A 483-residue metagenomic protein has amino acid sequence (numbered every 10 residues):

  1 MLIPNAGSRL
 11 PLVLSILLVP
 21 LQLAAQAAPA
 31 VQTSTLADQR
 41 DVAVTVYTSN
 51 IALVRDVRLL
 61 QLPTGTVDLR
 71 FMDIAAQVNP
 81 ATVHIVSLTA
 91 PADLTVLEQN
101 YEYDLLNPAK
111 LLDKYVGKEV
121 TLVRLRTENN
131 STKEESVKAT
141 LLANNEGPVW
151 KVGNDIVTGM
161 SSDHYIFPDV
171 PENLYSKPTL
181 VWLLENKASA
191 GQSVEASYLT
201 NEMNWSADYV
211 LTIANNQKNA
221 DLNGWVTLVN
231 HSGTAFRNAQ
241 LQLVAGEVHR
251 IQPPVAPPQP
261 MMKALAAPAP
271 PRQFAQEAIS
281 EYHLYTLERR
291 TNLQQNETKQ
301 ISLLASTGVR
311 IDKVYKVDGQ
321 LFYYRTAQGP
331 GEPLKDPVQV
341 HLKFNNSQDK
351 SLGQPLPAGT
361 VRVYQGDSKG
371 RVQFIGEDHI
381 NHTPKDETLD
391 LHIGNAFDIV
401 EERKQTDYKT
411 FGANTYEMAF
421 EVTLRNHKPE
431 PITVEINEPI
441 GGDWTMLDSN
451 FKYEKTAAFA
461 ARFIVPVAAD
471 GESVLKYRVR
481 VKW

Functional and structural regions predicted by a protein language model:
L2-S8, L12-L14, L23-W483: Long, intrinsically disordered, low-complexity accessory segments associated with secretion and vesicular trafficking
